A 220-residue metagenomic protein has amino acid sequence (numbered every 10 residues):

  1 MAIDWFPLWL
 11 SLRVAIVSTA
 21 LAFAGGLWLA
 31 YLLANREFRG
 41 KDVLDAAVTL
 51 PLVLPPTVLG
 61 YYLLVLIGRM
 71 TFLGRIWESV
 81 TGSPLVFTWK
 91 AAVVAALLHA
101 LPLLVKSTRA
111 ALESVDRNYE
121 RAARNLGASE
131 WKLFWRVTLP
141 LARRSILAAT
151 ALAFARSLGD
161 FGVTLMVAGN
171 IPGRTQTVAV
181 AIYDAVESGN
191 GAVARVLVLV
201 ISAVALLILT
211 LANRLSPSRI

Functional and structural regions predicted by a protein language model:
M1-A20, L32-K41, W77-G82, D184-A192: Periplasmic/extracellular loop-to-transmembrane helix junction in inner-membrane transport proteins
M1-F6, V167-L206: Interhelical loop and adjacent transmembrane-helix boundary motif in polytopic membrane transport permeases
V17-V48, Y61-L63, A111-E113, N118-Y119 (+3 more regions): Transmembrane-helix boundary motif in ABC transporter permease subunits
T19-L27, Y31, T57, Y61 (+6 more regions): Hydrophobic positions within alpha-helical transmembrane segments of bacterial inner-membrane proteins
A20, V105-T108, L112, D116 (+2 more regions): Transmembrane alpha-helices
G40, P102, S107-N125, V137 (+2 more regions): C-terminal transmembrane helix and the adjacent membrane-cytosol boundary/short C-terminal tail of inner/organellar
G60-L97, A168-I171: Membrane-interfacial helix termini and adjacent extracytoplasmic/periplasmic loops of multi-pass transporters
G68-R69, A149-D184: Non-cytoplasmic
